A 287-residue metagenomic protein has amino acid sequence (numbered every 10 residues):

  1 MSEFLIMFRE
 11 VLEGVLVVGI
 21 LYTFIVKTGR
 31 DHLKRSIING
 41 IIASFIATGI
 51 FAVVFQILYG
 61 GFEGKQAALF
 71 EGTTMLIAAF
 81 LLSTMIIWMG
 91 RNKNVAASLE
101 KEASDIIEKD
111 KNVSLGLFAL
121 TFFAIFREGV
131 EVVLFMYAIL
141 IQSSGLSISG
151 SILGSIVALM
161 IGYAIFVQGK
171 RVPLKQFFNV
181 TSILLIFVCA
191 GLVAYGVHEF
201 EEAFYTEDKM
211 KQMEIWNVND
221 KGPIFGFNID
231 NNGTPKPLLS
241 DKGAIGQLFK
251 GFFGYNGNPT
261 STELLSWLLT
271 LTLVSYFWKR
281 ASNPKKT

Functional and structural regions predicted by a protein language model:
M1-T287: Multi-pass alpha-helical transmembrane bundle typical of ion/small-solute transporters and intramembrane aspartyl
